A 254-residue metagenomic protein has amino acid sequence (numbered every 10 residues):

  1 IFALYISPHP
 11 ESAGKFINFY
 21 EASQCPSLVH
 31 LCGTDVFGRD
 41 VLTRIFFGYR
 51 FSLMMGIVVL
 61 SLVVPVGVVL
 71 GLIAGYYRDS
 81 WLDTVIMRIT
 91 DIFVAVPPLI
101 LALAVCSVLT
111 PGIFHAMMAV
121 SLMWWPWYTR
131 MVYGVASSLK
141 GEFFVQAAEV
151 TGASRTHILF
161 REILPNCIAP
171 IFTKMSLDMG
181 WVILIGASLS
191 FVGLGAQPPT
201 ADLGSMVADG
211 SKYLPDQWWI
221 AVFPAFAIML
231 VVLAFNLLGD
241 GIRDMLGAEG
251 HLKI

Functional and structural regions predicted by a protein language model:
I1-V68, L72-I73, Y77-V85, A95 (+3 more regions): Gly/Trp-centered helix-boundary motif
H30-L31, D35, V66-G67, L72-L139: Generic hydrophobic transmembrane alpha-helix motif, especially the helices
R39-M54, R78-M87, K140-G141, Q146-T173: Amphipathic cytosolic juxtamembrane alpha-helices at the membrane-cytosol interface of multi-pass membrane transporters
F46, V58-L62, I89, V96 (+6 more regions): Hydrophobic residues within alpha-helical transmembrane segments of multi-pass solute transporters/permease subunits
F51, D91-P98, W124-G134, A169-P170 (+3 more regions): Membrane-embedded alpha-helical bundles that form the substrate/pore pathway in multi-pass transport systems
F51-G56, L70, D83-M87, F114-M118 (+5 more regions): Short alpha-helical transmembrane interface motifs in multi-pass membrane proteins
L70-A74, V105, V132, V145 (+3 more regions): Hydrophobic alpha-helical interface/terminus motif in multipass membrane transporters
I100-A104, V108, G112-M117, S121-W124 (+2 more regions): Non-cytoplasmic
